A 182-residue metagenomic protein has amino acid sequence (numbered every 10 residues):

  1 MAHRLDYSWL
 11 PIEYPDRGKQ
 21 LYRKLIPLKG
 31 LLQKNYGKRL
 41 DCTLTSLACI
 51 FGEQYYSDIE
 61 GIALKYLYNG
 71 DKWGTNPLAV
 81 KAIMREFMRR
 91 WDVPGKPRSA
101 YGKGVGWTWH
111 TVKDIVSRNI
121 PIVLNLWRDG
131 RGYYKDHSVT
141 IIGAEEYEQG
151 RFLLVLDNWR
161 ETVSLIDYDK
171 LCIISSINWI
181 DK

Functional and structural regions predicted by a protein language model:
M1-G74, Y147: Active-site-adjacent structural segments surrounding the nucleophilic cysteine of cysteine proteases and isopeptidases
L64-K182: Conserved active-site-adjacent core of cysteine acyl-enzyme catalytic domains
